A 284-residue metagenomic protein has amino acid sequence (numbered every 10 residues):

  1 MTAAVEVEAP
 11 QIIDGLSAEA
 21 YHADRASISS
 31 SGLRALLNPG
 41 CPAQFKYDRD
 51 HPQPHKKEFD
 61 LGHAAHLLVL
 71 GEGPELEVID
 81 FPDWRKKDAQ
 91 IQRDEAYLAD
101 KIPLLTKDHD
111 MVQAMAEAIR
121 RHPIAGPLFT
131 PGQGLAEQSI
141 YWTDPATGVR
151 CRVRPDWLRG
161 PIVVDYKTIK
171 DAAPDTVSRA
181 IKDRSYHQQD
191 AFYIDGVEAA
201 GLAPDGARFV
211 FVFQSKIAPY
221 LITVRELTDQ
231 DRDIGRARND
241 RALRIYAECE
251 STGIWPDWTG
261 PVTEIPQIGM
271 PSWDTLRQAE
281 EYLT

Functional and structural regions predicted by a protein language model:
M1-R152, T259-G260: Metal-dependent nuclease catalytic cores that hydrolyze phosphodiester bonds in DNA/RNA, characterized by
A9, F192-T284: Metal-dependent nuclease catalytic regions and adjoining charged, substrate-binding loops involved in nucleic-acid end
G15, P39, V78, I91 (+4 more regions): Generic detection of intrinsically disordered/low-complexity segments and helix-coil linkers/edges
H22-A23, K46-D48, L98, K167 (+3 more regions): Compositionally biased, intrinsically disordered low-complexity regions enriched in proline and serine
C41, K56, K86, A173-P174 (+2 more regions): Alpha-helix initiation/capping motif
D108, V112-M115, Q189, G235 (+1 more regions): Amphipathic alpha-helical interface surfaces
P131-R236: Mg2+/Mn2+-dependent nuclease catalytic core
